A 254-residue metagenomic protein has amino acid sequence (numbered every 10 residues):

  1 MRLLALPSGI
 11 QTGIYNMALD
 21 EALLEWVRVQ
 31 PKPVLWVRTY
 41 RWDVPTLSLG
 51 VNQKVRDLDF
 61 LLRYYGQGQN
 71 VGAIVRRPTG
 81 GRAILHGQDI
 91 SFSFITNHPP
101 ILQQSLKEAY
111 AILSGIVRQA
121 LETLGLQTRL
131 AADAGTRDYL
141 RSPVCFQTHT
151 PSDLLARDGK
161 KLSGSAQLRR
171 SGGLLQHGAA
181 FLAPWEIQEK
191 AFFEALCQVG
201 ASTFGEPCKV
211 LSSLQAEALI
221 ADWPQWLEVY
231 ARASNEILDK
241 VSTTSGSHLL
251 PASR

Functional and structural regions predicted by a protein language model:
M1-Y65, A73-R77, T203-R254: Active-site loop/lid in soluble adenylation, ligation, and acyl-transfer enzymes
D57-D59, I101-L106, E186-E194: Short, conserved charged micro-motifs
G66-G80, D158-S163: Conserved alpha/beta core surface patches that mediate binding of polyanionic ligands
P78-P100: Residues forming anionic-ligand binding surfaces in small-molecule and nucleic-acid pockets of primarily soluble enzymes
G87-D89, H149, L175: Short, solvent-exposed loop/turn segments at the edges of secondary structure
S93-Y110, A179-W185: Short histidine-centered catalytic/ligand-binding loop motif
S114-L140, L168-R254: Long, positively charged amphipathic alpha-helical accessory segments at protein N-termini or as interdomain linkers
T148-L155, G159-Q167: Aromatic/basic-lined ligand-recognition segments that form π-stacking hydrophobic pockets flanked by Lys/Arg to engage
